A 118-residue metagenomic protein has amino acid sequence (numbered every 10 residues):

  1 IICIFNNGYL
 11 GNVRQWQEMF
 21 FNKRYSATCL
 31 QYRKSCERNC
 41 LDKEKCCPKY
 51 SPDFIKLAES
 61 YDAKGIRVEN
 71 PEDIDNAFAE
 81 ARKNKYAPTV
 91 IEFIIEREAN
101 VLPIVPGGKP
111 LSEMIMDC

Functional and structural regions predicted by a protein language model:
I1-C118: Thiamine diphosphate
